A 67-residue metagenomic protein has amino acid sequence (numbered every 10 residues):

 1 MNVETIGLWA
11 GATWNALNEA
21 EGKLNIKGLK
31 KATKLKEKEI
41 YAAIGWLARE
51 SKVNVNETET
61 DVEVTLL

Functional and structural regions predicted by a protein language model:
M1-W14, D61-V62, L67: Short alpha-helical segments that sit at the start of domains
V3-G7, G22-K23, E37, V55: Alpha-helix N-cap/helix-initiation sites
I6-A32: Short amphipathic alpha-helical interface segments
A20, L35, E50: Residue-level signal for short amphipathic helical patches enriched in basic/charged and nearby hydrophobic residues
G28, Y41, T58-E59: Short loop/turn and capping residues at structural boundaries
L35-W46: Short amphipathic alpha-helical interaction segments
A48-T58: A short, conserved structural fragment
